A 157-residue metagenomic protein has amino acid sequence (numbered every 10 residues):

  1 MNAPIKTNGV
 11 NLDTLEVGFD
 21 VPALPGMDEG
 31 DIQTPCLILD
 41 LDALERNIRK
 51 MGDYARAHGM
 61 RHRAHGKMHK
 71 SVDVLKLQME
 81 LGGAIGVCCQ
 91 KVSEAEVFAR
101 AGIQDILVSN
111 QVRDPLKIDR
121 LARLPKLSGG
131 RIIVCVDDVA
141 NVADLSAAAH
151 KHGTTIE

Functional and structural regions predicted by a protein language model:
M1-G26: Acidic, low-complexity proline/glycine-rich segments
N8-N11, P25-E29, Y54, I85 (+2 more regions): Bulky hydrophobic/aromatic packing residues
F19-L24, A43-K76: N-terminal glycine-rich anion-binding loops that anchor highly charged ligand groups
D20-I38: Generic N-terminal amphipathic, Lys/Arg-enriched alpha-helix
L39-A43, I133: Short, surface-exposed alpha-helical recognition segments that flank or form part of ligand/macromolecule-binding
H65-E157: Active-site-proximal beta-alpha core segment in soluble small-molecule metabolic enzymes
